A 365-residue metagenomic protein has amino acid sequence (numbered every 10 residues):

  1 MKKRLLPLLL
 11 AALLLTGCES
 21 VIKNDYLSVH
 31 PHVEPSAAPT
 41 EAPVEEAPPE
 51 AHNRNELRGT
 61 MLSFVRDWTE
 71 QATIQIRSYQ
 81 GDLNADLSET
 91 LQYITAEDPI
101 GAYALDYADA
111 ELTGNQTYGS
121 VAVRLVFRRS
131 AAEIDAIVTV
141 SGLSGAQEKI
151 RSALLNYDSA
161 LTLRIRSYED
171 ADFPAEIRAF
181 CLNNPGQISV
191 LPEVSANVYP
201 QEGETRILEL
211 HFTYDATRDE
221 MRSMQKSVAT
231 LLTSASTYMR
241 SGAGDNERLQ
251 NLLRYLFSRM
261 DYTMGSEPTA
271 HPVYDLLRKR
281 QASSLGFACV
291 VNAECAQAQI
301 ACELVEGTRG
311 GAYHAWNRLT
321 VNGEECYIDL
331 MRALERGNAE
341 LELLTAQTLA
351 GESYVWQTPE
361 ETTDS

Functional and structural regions predicted by a protein language model:
M1-R4: Positively charged n-region of N-terminal signal peptides that target proteins for export
L10-A12: Thrombospondin type-1
L14-G17: C-terminal motif of bacterial Sec signal peptides marking the signal peptidase cleavage site
E19-S241, V355-S365: N-terminal accessory/pre-domain segments preceding catalytic cores
A216-L276: Secondary-structure boundary elements
D275-L285: Periplasmic OmpA-like peptidoglycan-binding domain that tethers envelope proteins to the cell wall
G286-E352: Hydrophobic/aromatic-rich core segments of domains that either
